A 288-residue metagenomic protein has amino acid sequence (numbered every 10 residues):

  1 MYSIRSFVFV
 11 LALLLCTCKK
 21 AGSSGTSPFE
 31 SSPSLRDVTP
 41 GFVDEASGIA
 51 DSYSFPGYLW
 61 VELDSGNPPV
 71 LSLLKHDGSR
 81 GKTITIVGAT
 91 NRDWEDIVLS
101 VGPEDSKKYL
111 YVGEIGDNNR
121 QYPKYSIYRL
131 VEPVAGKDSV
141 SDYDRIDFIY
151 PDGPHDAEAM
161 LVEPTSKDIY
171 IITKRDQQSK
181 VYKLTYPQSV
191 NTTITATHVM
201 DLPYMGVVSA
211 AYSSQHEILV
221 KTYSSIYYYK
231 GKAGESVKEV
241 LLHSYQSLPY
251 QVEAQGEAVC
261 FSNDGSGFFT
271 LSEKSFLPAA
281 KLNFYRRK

Functional and structural regions predicted by a protein language model:
M1-E30: Bacterial Sec-dependent N-terminal signal peptides
K19-K288: Sequence/structural signature of beta-propeller domains
